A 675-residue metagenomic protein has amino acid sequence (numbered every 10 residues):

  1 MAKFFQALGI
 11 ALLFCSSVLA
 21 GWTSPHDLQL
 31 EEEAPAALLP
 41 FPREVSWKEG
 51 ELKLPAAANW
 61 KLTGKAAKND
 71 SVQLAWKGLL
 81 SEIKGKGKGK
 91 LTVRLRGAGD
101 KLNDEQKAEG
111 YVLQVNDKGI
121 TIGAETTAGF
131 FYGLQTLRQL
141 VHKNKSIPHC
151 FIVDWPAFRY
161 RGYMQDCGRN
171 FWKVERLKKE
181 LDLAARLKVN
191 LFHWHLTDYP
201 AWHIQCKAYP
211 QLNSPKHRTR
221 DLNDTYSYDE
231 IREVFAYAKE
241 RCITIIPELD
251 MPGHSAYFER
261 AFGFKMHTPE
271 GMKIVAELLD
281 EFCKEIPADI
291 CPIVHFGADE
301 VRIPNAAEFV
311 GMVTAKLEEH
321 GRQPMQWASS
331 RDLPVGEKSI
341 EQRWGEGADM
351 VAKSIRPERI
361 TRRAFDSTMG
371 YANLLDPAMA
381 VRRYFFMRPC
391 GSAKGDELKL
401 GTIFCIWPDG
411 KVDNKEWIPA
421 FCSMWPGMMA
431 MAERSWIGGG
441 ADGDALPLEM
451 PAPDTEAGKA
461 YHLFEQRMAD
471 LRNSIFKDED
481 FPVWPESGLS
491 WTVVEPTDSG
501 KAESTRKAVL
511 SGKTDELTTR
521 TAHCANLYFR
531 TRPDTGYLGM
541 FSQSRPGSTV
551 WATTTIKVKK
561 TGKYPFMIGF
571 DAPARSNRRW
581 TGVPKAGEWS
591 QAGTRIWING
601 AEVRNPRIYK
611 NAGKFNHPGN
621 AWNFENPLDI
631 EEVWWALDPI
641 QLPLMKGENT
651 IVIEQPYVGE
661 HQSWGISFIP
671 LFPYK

Functional and structural regions predicted by a protein language model:
G21-E31, Q466-S548, T555, P573-S576 (+5 more regions): Accessory carbohydrate-binding/adhesion or oligomerization-edge regions at the termini of glycan-active proteins
G21-V153, Q326-A328, E465-A469, N473-F481: Acidic, contiguous N-terminal accessory segments
W60, T126, Y163, A184 (+5 more regions): Conserved, mostly hydrophobic/aromatic
D104, T581-P584, W589-A636: Solvent-exposed beta-strand/loop surfaces of large extracellular or lumenal domains
Q106-C291, W407-G410, H617-N623, L628-D629 (+1 more regions): Feature activates predominantly on carbohydrate-active enzymes
F258-I340, W344-D349, S354-R356: Active-site neighborhood of glycoside hydrolase catalytic domains
G347-G488: Flexible, acidic glycine-rich loops studded with aromatic residues
T555-G600, I651: Aromatic-lined ligand-binding clefts that engage carbohydrates, nucleic acids, or primary amines
